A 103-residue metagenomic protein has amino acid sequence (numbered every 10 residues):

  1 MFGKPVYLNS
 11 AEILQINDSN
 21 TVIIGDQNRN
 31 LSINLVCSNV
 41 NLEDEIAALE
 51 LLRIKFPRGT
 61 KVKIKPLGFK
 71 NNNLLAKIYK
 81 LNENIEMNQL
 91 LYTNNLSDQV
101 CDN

Functional and structural regions predicted by a protein language model:
M1-N103: Small beta-barrel nucleic-acid-binding modules, primarily SNase/OB-fold domains and secondarily Tudor-like barrels
